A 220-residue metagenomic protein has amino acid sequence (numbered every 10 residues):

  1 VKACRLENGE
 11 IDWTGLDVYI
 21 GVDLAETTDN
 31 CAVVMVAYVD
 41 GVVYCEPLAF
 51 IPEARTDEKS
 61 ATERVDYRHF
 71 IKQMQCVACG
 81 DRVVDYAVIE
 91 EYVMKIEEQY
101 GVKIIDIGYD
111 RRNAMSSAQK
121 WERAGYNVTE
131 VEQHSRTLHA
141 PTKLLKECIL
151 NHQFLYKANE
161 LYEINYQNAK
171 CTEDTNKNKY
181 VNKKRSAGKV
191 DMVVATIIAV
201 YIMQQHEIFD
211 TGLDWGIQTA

Functional and structural regions predicted by a protein language model:
V1-Q133, H139, K143, Y156-A220: RNase H-like, metal-dependent nuclease domains and their acidic two-metal-ion catalytic environment used
T142-N151: Short, surface-exposed amphipathic charged segments that create phosphate/polyanion-binding patches used for binding
